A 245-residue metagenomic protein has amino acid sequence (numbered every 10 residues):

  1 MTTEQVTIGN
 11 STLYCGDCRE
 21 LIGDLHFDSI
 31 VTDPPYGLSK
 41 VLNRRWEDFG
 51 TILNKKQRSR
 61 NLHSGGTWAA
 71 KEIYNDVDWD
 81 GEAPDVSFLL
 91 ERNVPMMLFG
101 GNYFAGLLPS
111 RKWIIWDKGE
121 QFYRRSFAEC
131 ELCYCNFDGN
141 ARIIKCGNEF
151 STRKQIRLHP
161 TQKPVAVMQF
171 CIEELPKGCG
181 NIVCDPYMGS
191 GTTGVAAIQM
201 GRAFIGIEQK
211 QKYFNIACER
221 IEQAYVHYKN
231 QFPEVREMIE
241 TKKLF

Functional and structural regions predicted by a protein language model:
M1-T3, E131: Short, acidic/polar N-cap/turn motifs at the starts of alpha helices
T3-E20, Q209-K210, F214: Adenosine-cofactor binding site in Rossmann-like domains, unifying the SAM/SAH pocket of S-adenosylmethionine-dependent
C15, A83-V86, P164-Q169: Short, well-ordered alpha-helical scaffold segments within catalytic/effector domains
G23-V31, Y36, K40-D76, L90-F245: Class I S-adenosyl-L-methionine
D76-F88: A short, well-structured juxtamembrane/interface segment
